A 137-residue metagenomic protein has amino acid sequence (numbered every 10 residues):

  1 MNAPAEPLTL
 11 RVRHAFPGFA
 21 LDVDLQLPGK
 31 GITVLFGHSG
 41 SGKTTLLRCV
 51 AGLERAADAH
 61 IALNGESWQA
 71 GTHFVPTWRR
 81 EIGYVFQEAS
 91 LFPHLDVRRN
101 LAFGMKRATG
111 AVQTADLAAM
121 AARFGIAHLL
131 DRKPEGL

Functional and structural regions predicted by a protein language model:
I32-V34, Y84: Short beta-strand immediately N-terminal to the Walker A/P-loop
H38-G42: Walker A (P-loop) phosphate-binding loop of ABC-type ATPase nucleotide-binding domains
A51: Helix-to-loop junction immediately C-terminal to a conserved catalytic motif
E66-A70, V112-L130: Conserved ABC ATPase "signature" region
S67-G83, R107, A115: ABC ATPase NBD coupling module
L95, R99-T114, R123: ABC-type ATPase nucleotide-binding domains, specifically the catalytic core motifs of the NBD
K133-L137: Conserved ABC ATPase signature
